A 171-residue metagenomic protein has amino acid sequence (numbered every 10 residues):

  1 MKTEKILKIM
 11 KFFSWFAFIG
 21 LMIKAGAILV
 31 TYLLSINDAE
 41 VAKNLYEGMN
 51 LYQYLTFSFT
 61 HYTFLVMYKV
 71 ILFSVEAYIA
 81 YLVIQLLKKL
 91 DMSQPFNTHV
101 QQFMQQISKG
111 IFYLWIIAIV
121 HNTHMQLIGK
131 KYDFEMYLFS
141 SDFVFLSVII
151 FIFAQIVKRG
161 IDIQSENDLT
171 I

Functional and structural regions predicted by a protein language model:
K2-I9, A80-Q106: Cytoplasmic juxtamembrane regions at transmembrane-helix boundaries
E4-A25: Alpha-helical transmembrane segments and their helix-start/interface "positive-inside/aromatic belt" motifs in integral
I19, I23-G26, A77-I84, Y113 (+3 more regions): Alpha-helical transmembrane segments of polytopic integral membrane proteins, especially the permease/helical cores
M22-N44, V70-S74, M104-I111, E166-I171: Alpha-helical transmembrane segments of integral membrane proteins, especially early/N-terminal helices
N37-F59: Perimembrane loop-to-helix junctions flanking transmembrane segments
L51-E76: Membrane-helix boundary elements
S93-L127: Hydrophobic alpha-helical transmembrane segments of integral membrane proteins
Y113-I171: Alpha-helical transmembrane segments of multi-pass integral membrane proteins, characterized by long hydrophobic
